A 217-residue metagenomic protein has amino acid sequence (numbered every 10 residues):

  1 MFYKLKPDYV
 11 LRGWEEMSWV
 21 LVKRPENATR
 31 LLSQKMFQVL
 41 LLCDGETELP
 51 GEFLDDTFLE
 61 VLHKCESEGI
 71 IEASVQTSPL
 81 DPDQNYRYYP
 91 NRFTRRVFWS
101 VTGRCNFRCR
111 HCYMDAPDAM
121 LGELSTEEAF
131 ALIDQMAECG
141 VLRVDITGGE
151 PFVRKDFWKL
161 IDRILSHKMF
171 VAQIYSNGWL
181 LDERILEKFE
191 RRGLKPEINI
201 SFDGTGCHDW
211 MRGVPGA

Functional and structural regions predicted by a protein language model:
M1-C43: Acidic, low-complexity/disordered tracts enriched in E/D and polar residues
P25-E26, A116-E123, W210-G216: Short glycine-enriched, charge-decorated loop/helix-capping segments at active-site entrances that position
A28-F98: Long, charge-rich, low-complexity alpha-helical segments
T29, D118-A119, E150-P151: Short strand->helix junction
P90-E128: Canonical Radical SAM [4Fe-4S] cluster-binding loop centered on the CxxxCxxC motif and its immediate flanking residues
V101, G148-G149: Short acidic donor-binding/metal-coordinating loop in glycosyltransferase active sites
T126-T147, R154-A217: Radical SAM/AdoMet-radical enzyme domain recognition
